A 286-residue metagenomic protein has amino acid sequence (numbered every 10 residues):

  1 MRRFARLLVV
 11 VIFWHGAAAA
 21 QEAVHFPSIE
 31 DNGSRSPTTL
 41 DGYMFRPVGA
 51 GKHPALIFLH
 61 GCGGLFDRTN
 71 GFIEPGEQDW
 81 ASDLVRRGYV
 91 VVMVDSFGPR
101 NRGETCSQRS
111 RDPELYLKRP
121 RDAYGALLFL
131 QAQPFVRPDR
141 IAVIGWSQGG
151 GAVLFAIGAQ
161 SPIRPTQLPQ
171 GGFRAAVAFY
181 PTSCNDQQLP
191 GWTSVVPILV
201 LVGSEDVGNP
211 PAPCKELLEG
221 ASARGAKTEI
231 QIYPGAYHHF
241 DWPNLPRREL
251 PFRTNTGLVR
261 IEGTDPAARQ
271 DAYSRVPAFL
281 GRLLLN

Functional and structural regions predicted by a protein language model:
R6-H15: Bacterial N-terminal signal peptides
A20-G51: N-terminal cap/lid segment of alpha/beta-hydrolase-fold proteins
T38-D41, A55-A132, N244-E262: Serine-hydrolase catalytic machinery in alpha/beta-hydrolase-like enzymes
L115-S194: Primarily recognizes the serine-hydrolase "nucleophile elbow" in alpha/beta-hydrolase and SGNH/GDSL folds
V200-V202: Short beta-strand/loop motif that positions the catalytic acidic residue of the alpha/beta-hydrolase fold
S204-V207, G235-Y237: Acidic beta-to-alpha connecting loop that harbors the catalytic carboxylate
V207-E216: Conserved alpha/beta-hydrolase "acid-adjacent" motif
K227-N286: C-terminal catalytic histidine-bearing segment of alpha/beta-hydrolase fold enzymes
